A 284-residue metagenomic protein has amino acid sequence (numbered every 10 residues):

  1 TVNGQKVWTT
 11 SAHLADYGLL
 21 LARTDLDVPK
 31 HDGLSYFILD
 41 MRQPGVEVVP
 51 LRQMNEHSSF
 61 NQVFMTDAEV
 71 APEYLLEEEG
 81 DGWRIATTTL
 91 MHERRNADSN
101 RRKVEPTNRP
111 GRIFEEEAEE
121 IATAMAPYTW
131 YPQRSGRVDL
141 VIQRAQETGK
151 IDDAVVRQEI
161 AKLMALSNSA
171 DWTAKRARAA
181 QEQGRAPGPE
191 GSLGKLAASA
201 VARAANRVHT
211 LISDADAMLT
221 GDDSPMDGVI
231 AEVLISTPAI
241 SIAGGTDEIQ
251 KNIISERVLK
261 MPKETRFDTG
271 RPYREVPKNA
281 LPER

Functional and structural regions predicted by a protein language model:
N3, F64-T66, S236-P238: A secondary-structure boundary/capping signal
N3-L51, N61: A short core secondary-structure module
Q5, L34, H57, D81-W83 (+3 more regions): Gly/Ser/Thr-rich helix-start
V7-A12, M54-H57, A239-G244: Glycine-rich phosphate/pyrophosphate-binding beta-alpha loops
T9, D27-P29, P44-V46, V70-L75 (+2 more regions): Short, acidic Gly/Pro/Ser/Thr-rich loop/turn segments
L21-A22, I38-Q43, D67-E69, L90 (+2 more regions): Short Ser/Thr-interspersed hydrophobic loop/turn segments at strand-loop and sheet-helix junctions that line or gate
P44-E69, L75-I85: Flexible, small-/acidic-enriched active-site or ligand-binding loops
H92, N96-R284: Alpha-helical interface subdomain recognition
